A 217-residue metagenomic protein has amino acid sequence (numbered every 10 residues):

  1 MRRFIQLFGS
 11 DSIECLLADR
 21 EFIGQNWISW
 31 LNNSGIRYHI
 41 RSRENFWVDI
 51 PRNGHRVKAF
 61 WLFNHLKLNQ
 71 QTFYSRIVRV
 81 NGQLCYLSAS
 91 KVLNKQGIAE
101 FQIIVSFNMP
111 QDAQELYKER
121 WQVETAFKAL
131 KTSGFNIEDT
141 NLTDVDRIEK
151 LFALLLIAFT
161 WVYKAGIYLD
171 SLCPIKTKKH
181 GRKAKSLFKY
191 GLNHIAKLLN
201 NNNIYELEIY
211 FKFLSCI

Functional and structural regions predicted by a protein language model:
M1-I217: Single, function-defining residue in the core of a domain
